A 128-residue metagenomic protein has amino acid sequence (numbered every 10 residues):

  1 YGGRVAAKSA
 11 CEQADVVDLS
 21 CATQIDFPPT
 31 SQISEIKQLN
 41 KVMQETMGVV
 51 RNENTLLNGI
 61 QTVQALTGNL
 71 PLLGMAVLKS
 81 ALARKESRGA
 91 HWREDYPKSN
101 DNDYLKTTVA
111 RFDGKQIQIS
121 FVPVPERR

Functional and structural regions predicted by a protein language model:
Y1-R128: Glycine- and aromatic-enriched mobile tails/lids
